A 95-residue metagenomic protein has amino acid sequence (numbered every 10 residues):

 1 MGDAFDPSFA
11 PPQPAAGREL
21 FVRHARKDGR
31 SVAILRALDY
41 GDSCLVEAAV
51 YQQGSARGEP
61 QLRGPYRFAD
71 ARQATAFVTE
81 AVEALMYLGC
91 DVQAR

Functional and structural regions predicted by a protein language model:
M1-S31, A56-P60, A69, R95: Negatively charged, low-complexity tracts enriched in Asp/Glu with abundant Ser/Thr
G2, G17, D42, P65 (+1 more regions): Generic N-terminal initiation segments characterized by hydrophobic and/or small/turn-forming residues
G2, R30-D39, T75, A84-R95: Short, mixed-charge low-complexity intrinsically disordered segments
A33-G64: Short aromatic-glycine-(Arg/Gly/Cys) micro-motifs in beta-strand/loop hairpins
G58-E59, A69-L88: A short, charged, amphipathic alpha-helix used as a generic interaction element across diverse proteins
